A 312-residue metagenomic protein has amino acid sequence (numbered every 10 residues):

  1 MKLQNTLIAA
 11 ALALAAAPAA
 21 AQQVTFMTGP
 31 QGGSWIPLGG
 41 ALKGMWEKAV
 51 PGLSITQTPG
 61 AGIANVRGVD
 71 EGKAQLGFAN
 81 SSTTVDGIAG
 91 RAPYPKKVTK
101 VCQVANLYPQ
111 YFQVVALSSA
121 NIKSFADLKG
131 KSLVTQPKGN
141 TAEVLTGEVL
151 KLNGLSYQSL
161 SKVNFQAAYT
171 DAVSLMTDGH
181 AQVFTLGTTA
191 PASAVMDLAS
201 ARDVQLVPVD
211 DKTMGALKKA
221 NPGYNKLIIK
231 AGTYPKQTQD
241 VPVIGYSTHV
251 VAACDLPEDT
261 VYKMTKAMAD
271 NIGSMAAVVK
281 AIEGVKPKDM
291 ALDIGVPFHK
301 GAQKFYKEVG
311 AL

Functional and structural regions predicted by a protein language model:
M1-I8: Bacterial N-terminal signal peptides that target proteins for export
A9-A15: Bacterial N-terminal signal peptides
A15-A21: Sec/Tat signal peptide C-region and signal peptidase I cleavage site
V24-K48, L53-T56, Q110-D178, G273 (+3 more regions): Bilobed "Venus flytrap"/periplasmic-binding protein-like clamshell domains and structurally analogous long
G33, V50-G52, A61-A64, E71 (+6 more regions): Extracytoplasmic
L38-G44, T56-V98, V114, T170-M176 (+2 more regions): Pocket-flanking alpha-helical
S81-T83, G90-P93, A120, S156-V251 (+1 more regions): Pocket-lining segment of extracytoplasmic ligand-binding domains
Q239-L312: Segments of small-molecule ligand-sensing domains
